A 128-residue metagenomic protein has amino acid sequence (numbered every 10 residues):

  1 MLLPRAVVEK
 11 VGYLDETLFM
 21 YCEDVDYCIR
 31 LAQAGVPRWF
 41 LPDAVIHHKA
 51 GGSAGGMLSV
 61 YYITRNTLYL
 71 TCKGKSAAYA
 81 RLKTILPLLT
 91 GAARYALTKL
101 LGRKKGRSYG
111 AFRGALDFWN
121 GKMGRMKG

Functional and structural regions predicted by a protein language model:
M1-Y13, T17-V45: A short, conserved alpha-helix in the catalytic core of glycosyltransferases
T17, S53-M57, G102: Short glycine-enriched, charge-decorated loop/helix-capping segments at active-site entrances that position
C22, M57-L58: Short, conserved micro-motifs enriched in small and acidic residues
D24, H47-H48, P87-L88: Short secondary-structure capping/turn micro-motifs that flank functional sites
I29, L68-Y69: Active-site phosphate/pyrophosphate- and oxyanion-stabilizing loops and adjacent acidic/basic residues in soluble
A34-M57, Y69-L70: Active-site donor/metal-binding and catalytic loop motifs of nucleotide-sugar-dependent glycosylation enzymes
L58-N66, A77-G128: Non-catalytic, C-terminal membrane-associated alpha-helical segments of glycosyltransferases
G74: Extracellular glycan-interaction patches encoded by glycine-rich segments
